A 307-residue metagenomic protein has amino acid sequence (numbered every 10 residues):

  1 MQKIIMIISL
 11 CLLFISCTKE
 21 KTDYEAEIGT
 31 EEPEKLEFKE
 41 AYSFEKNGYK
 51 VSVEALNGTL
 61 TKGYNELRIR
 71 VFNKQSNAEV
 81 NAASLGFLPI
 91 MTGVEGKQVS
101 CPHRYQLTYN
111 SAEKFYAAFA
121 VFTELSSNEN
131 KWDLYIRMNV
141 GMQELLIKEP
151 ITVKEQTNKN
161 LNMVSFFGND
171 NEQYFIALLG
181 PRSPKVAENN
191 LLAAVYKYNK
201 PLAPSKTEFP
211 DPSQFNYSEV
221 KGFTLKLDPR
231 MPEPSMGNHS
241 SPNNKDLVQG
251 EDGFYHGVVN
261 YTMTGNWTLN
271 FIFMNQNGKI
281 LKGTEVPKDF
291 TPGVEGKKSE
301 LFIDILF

Functional and structural regions predicted by a protein language model:
L13-S16: C-terminal motif of bacterial Sec signal peptides marking the signal peptidase cleavage site
T18-K97, R104: Acidic/polar, low-complexity intrinsically disordered N-terminal segments immediately downstream of a Sec signal
D23-S43, R137-P184, Y196, F209-E219 (+2 more regions): Extracytoplasmic/periplasmic copper-protein system
T61-Q75, A187-D211: Beta-strand-rich structural segments
V94-A112, K226-G250: Solvent-exposed serine/threonine-rich low-complexity stretches and specific carbohydrate-binding patches
L107-F122, N130, V248-V258: Aromatic sugar-binding surface patches on proteins that engage polysaccharides or sugar-phosphate polymers
V121-N128, N260-N266, Q276-N277, L306: Short, surface-exposed loop/turn segments at beta-strand-coil junctions that are enriched for proline with nearby
N128-G141, G265-N275: Short, aromatic- and glycine-rich surface loops/edge beta-strands on solvent-exposed regions
